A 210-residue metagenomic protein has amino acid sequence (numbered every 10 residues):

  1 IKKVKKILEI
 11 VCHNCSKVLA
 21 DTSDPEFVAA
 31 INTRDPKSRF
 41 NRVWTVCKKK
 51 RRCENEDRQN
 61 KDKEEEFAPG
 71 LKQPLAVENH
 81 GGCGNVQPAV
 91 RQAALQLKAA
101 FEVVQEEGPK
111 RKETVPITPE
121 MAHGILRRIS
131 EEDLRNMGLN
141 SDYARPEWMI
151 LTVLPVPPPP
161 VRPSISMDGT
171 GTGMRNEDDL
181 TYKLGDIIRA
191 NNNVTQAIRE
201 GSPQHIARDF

Functional and structural regions predicted by a protein language model:
I1-F210: Conserved core architecture of multi-subunit DNA-directed RNA polymerases
